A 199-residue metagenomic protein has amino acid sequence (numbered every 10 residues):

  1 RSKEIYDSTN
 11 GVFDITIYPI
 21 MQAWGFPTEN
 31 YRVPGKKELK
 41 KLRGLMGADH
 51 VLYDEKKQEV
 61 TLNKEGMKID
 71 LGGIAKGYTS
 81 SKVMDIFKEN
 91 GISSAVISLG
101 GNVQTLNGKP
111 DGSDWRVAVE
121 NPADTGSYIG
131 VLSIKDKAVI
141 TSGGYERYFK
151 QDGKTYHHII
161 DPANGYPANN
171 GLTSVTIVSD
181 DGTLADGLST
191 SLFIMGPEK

Functional and structural regions predicted by a protein language model:
R1-K199: Mature catalytic core of soluble alpha/beta enzymes
